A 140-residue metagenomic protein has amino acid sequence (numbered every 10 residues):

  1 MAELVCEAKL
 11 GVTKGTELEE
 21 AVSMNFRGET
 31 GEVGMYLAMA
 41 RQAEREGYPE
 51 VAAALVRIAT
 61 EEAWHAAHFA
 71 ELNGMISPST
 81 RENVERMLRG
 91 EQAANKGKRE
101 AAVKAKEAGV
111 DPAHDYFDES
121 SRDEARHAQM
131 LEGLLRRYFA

Functional and structural regions predicted by a protein language model:
M1-A140: Non-heme di-metal
